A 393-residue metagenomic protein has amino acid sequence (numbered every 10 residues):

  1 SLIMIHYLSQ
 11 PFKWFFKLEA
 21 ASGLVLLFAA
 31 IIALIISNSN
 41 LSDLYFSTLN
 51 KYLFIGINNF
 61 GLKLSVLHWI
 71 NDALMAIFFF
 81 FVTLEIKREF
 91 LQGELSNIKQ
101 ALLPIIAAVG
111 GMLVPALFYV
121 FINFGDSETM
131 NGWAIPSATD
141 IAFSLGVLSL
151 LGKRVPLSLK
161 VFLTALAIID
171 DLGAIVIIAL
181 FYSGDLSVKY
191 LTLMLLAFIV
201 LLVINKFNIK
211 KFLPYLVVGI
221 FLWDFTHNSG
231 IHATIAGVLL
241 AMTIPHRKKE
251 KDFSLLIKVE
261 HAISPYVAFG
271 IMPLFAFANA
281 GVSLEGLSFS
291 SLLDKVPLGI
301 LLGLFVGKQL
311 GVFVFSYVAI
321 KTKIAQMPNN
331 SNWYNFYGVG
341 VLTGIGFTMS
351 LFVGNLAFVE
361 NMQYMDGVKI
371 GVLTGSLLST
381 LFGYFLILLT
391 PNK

Functional and structural regions predicted by a protein language model:
I5-L18, F207, K211-F221, F225 (+2 more regions): Predominantly late transmembrane helices and immediately cytosolic-facing juxtamembrane segments
S9-K13, F81-S96, L145-P156, I199-K210 (+3 more regions): C-terminal ends of transmembrane helices
L26-S37, F78-L84, V114-A116, A197-V203 (+4 more regions): Hydrophobic core segments of alpha-helical transmembrane domains in multi-pass membrane transport and ion-translocation
I36-S47, L64-L67, F81-S96, L113-A134: Transmembrane alpha-helix boundary signature
N59, K63-Q92, M242-I244, V267-L287 (+3 more regions): Hydrophobic transmembrane alpha-helices of secondary-active transporters and Na+-translocating membrane complexes
H68-F79, E128-A142, S183-L196, H232-V238 (+1 more regions): Structural signature of hydrophobic alpha-helical transmembrane segments
F90-A116, S187-L196, L284-L310, W333-F336 (+1 more regions): Entry/N-cap segments of selected transmembrane alpha helices and their immediately preceding amphipathic helices
I106-L145, L301-A357, T374-L389: Transmembrane alpha-helices that form the ion-translocation and gating core of multi-pass ion transport proteins
